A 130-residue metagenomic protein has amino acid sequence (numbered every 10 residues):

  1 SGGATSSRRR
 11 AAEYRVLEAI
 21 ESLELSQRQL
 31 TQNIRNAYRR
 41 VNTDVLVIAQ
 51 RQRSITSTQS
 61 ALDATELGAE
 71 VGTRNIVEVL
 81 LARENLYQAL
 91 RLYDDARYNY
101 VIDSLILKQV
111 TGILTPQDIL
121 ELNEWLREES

Functional and structural regions predicted by a protein language model:
G2-S6: Short loop/turn motifs that connect adjacent beta-strands in outer-membrane beta-barrel proteins
S7-L92, N99-V110: Amphipathic alpha-helical coiled-coil segments
I102-S130: Short, solvent-exposed, mixed-charge loop/turn linkers that connect secondary-structure elements
